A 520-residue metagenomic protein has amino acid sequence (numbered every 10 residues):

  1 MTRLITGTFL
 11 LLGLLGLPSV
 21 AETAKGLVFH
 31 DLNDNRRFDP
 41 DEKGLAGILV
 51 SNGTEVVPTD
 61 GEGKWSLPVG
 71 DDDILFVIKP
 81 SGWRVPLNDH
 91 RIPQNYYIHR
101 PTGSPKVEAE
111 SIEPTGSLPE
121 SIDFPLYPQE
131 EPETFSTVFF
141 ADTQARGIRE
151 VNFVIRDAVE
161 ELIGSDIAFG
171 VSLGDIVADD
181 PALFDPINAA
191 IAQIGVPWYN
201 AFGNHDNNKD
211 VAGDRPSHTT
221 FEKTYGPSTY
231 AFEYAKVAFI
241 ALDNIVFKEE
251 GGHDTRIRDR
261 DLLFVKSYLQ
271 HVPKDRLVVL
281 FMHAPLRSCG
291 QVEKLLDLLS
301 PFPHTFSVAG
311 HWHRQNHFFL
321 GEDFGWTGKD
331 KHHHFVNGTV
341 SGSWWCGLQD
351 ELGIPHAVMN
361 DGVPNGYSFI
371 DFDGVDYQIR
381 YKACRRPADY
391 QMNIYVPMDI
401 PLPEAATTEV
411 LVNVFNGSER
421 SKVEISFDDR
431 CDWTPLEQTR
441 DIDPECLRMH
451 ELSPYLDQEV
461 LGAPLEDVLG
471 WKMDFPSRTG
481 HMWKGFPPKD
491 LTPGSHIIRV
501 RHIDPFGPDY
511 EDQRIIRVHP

Functional and structural regions predicted by a protein language model:
A24-H30, G63, F124: A short, amphipathic beta-strand motif
L32-E42, V412: Acidic, glycine-anchored loop motifs typical of Ca2+
F38, G44, T54-P68: Short, acidic Ser/Thr/Gly-rich low-complexity loop/linker segments typical of extracellular and cell-surface proteins
N52, I74-E110: A short, solvent-exposed loop/turn motif at the edges and junctions of modular extracellular/periplasmic domains
Q94-G103, E108-P114, P181-K274, Q291-V308 (+2 more regions): Extended active-site neighborhood of metal-dependent phosphoesterases/phosphodiesterases
S104-D185, P488, P520: N-terminal active-site segment of His-dependent metallophosphoesterases
V196, D443-F486: Aromatic sugar-binding surface patches on proteins that engage polysaccharides or sugar-phosphate polymers
T327-G417, S421-E424, F486-D490, H496-Q513 (+1 more regions): Binuclear metal-dependent phosphoesterase catalytic core
